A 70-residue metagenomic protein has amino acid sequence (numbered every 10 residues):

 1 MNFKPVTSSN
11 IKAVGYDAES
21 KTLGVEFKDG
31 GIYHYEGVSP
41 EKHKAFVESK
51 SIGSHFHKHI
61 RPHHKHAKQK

Functional and structural regions predicted by a protein language model:
M1-K70: Acidic/histidine-enriched, beta-strand-rich ligand/metal-binding domains
